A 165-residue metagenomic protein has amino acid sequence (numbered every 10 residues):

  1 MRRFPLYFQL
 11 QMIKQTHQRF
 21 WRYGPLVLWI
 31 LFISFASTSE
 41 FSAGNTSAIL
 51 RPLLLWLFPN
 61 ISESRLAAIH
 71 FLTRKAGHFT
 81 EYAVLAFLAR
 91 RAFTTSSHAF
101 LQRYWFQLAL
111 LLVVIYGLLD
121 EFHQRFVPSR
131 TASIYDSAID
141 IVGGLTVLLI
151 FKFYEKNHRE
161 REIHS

Functional and structural regions predicted by a protein language model:
F4-R90: "…centered on the first transmembrane helix and the immediately adjacent amphipathic helix/loop
W21-F35, L111-L119, V142, T146 (+1 more regions): Lipid-exposed faces of alpha-helical membrane segments in multi-pass integral membrane proteins
S42, A92-F100, F126-R130, F153 (+1 more regions): Membrane-interface elements of multi-pass transporters and channels
R65, I69, L108-L111, I115 (+1 more regions): Alpha-helical membrane-protein architecture signal
Y82-S96, V142-N157: Membrane-interfacial alpha-helical segments at the cytosolic side of multi-pass membrane proteins
H98-L111: Internal alpha-helical transmembrane segments of multi-pass membrane proteins
G117-I141: Interfacial helix-loop-helix junctions of multi-pass membrane proteins
E160-S165: Short, charged juxtamembrane terminal tails flanking transmembrane helices
